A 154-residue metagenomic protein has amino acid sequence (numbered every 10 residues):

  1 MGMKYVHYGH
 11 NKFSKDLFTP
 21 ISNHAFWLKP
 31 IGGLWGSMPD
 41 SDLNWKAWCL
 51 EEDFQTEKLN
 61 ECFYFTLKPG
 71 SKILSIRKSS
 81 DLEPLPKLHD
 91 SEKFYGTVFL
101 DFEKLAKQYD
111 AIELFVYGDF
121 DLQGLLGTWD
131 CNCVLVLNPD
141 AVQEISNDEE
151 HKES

Functional and structural regions predicted by a protein language model:
G2-S22, E51-S154: Active-site and NAD+-binding cores of ADP-ribose-processing enzymes
S14-L43: Short, flexible N-terminal segments of the mature chain
D40-T56: Short active-site loop/helix that positions an aromatic residue
